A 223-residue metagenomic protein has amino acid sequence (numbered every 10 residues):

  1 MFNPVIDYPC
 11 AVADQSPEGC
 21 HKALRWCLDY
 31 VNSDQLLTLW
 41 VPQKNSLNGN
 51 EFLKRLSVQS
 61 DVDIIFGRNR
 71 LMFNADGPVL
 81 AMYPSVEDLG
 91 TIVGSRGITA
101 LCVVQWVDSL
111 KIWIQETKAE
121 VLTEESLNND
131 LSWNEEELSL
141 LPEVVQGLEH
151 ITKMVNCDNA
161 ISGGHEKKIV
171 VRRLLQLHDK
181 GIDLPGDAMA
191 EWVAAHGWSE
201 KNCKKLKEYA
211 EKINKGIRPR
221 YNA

Functional and structural regions predicted by a protein language model:
M1-A223: Short, flexible loop motifs at catalytic/binding sites
